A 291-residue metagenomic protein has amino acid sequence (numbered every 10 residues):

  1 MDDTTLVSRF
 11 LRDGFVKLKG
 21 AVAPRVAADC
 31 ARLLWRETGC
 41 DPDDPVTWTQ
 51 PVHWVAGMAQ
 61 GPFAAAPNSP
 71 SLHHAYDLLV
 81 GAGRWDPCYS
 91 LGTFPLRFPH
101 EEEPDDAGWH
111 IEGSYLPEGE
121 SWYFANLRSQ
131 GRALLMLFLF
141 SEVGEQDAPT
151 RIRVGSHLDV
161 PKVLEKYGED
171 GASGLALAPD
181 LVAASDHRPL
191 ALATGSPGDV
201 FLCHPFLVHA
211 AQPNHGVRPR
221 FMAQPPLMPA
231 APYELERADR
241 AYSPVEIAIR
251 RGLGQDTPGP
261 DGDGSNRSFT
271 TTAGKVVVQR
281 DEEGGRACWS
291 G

Functional and structural regions predicted by a protein language model:
M1-R12, K19-A125: Non-heme Fe(II)-dependent double-stranded beta-helix
C40, E165, L175, P197-L202 (+1 more regions): Non-heme Fe(II)/2-oxoglutarate
A59-A65, W122-A125, D180-L192, A210-Q212: Active-site rim elements
L78-P87, N126-Q130, L139-D147, D159: Secondary-structure boundary elements
P87-F94, D105-A107, Q130-F138, A148 (+1 more regions): Generic beta-strand structural signal
R97, R153-V160, P226-P232: Short edge-strand/loop segments of extracellular domains
E118-E145, T194-P197, P226-P229: Short, conserved beta-strand element in jelly-roll/cupin
Q130-A133, V143-V208: Double-stranded beta-helix
